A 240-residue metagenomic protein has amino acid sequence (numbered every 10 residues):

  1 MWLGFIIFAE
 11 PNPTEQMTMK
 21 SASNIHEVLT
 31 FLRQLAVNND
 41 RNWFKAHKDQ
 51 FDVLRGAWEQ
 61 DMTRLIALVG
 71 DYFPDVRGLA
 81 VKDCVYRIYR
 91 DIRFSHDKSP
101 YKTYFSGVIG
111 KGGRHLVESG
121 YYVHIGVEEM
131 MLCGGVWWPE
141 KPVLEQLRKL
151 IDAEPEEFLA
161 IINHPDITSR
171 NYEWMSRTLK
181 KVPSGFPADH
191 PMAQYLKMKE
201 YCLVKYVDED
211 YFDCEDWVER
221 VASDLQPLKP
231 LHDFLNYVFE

Functional and structural regions predicted by a protein language model:
F5-E15: Short, positively charged and aromatic/hydrophobic N-terminal segments
T18-Q34, R41, W58, M62-R64 (+3 more regions): Long, solvent-exposed, polar/charged low-complexity segments
R33-Y86: Active-site acidic/histidine clusters and adjacent loop/turn architecture that either coordinate catalytic ions
G70-L116: Hydrophobic/aromatic-rich structural module bridging two neighboring secondary-structure elements via a short loop
K111, V136, K205-V207: Short, structured patches in soluble enzyme cores that scaffold and shape functional sites
V127-T178: Compact, glycine/acidic-enriched structural inserts
